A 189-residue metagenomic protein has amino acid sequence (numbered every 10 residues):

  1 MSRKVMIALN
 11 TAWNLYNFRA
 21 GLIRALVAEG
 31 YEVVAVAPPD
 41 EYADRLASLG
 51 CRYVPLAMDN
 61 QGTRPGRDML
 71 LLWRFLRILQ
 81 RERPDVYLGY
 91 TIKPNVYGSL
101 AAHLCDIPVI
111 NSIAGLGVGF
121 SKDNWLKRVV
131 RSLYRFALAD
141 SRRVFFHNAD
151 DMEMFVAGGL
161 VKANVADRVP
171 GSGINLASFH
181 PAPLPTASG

Functional and structural regions predicted by a protein language model:
K4-M6, A102-V118, Y134, F145: Active-site proximal beta-strand in glycosyltransferases
A8-G66, M154, V165-R168: N-terminal strand-loop element at the rim of the active site of nucleotide-sugar-dependent glycosyltransferases
Y16-F18, G66-W73, P108-I110, V118-D140: Nucleotide-sugar donor phosphate/pyrophosphate-binding loop at the beta->alpha transition of glycosyltransferases
A37, L88-G89, F146-H147: Short beta-strand scaffold positions
E41-Y42, K93-P94, D150-M152: Alpha-helix capping/helix-boundary segments
V54, R135-T186: Donor nucleotide-sugar binding/catalytic pocket of nucleotide-sugar-dependent glycosyltransferases
M58-V86, V96, L100, L104 (+1 more regions): An amphipathic, basic-hydrophobic alpha-helix
G89-N95, I113: Short His-centered aromatic/hydrophobic patch
